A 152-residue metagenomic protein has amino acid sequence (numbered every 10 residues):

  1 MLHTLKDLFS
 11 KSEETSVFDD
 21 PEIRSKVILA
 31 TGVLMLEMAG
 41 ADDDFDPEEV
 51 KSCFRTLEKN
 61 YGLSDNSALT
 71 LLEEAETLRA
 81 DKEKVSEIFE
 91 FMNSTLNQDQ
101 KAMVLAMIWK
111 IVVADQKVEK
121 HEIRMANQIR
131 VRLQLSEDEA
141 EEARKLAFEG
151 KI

Functional and structural regions predicted by a protein language model:
M1-E37, D46-I152: Small-residue-enriched hydrophobic alpha-helices in membranes
D43: Active-site metal-coordination segments of metallo-dependent hydrolases
